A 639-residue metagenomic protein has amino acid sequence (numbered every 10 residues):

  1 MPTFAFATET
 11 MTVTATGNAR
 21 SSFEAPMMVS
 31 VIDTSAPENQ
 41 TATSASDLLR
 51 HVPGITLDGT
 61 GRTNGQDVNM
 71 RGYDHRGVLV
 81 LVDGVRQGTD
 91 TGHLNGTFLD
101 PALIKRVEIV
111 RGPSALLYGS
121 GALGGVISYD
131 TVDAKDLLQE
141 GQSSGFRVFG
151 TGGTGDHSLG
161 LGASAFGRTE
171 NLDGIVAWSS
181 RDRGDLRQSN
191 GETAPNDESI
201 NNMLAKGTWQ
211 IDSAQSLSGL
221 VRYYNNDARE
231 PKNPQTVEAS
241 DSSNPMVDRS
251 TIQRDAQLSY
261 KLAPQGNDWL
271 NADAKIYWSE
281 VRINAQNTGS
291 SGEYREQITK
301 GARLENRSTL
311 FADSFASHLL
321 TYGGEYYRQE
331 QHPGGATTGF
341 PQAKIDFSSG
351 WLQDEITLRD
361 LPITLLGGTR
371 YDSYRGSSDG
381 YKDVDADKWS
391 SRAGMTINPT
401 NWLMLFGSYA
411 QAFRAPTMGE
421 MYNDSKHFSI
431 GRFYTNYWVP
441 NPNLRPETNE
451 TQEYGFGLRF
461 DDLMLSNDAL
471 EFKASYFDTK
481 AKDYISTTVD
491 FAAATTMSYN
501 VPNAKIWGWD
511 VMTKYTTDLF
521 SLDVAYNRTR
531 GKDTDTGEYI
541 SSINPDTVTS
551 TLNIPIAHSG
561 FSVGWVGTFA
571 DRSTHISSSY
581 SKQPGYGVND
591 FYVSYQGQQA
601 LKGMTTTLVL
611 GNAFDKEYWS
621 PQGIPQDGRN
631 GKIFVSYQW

Functional and structural regions predicted by a protein language model:
F6-Q139, H157, D255, S279 (+2 more regions): Acidic, small-polar-rich N-terminal luminal/periplasmic segments of exported/outer-membrane proteins
L103-K105, R111, L116-S189, N196-M203: Outer-membrane beta-barrel translocator/receptor signature
G152-D182, E192-P231, S250-K261, A312-S314 (+2 more regions): Transmembrane beta-barrel wall of Gram-negative outer-membrane proteins
N171-S189, I200, D273-I276, N284-Q286 (+5 more regions): Surface-exposed extracellular loop regions of Gram-negative outer-membrane beta-barrel proteins
D173-V176, N271-N287, F406, N443-N500 (+2 more regions): Membrane-embedded beta-barrel scaffold of Gram-negative outer-membrane proteins
S189-E198, A214-A272, W278-T299, A336-A343: Flexible loop and strand-edge segments within Gram-negative outer membrane beta-barrel domains
P234-A239, S373-R375, D383, I397 (+5 more regions): Surface-exposed extracellular loop regions of Gram-negative outer-membrane beta-barrel proteins, predominantly
L358-L365, S466-K482, M497-I576, T605 (+2 more regions): Gram-negative outer-membrane beta-barrel transporters
